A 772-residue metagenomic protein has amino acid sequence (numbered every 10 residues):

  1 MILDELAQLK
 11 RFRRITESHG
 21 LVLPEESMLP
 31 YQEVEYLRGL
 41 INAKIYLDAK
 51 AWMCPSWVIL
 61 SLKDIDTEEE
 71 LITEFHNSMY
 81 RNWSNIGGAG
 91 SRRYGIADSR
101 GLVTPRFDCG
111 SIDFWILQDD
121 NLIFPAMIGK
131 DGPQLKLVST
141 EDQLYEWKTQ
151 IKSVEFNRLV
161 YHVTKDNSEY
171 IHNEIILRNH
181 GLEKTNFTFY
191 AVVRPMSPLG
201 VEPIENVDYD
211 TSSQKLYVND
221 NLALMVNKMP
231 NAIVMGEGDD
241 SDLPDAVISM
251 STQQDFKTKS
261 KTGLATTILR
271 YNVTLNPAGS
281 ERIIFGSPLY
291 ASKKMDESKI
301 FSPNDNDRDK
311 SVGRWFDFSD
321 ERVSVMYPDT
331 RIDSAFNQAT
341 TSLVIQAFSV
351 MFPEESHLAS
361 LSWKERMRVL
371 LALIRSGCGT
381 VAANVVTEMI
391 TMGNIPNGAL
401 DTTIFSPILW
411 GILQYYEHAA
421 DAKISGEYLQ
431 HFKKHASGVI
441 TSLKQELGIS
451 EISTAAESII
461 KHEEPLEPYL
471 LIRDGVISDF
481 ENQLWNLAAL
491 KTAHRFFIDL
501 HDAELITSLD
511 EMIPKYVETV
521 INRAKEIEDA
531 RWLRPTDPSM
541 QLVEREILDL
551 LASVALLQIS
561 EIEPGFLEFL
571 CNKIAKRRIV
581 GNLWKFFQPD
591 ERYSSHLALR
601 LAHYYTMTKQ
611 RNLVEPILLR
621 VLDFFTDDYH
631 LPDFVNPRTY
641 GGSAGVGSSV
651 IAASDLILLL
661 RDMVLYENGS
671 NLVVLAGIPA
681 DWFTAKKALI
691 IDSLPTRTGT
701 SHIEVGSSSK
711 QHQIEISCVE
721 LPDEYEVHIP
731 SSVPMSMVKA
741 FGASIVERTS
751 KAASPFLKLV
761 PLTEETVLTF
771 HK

Functional and structural regions predicted by a protein language model:
M1-R331, C378, N671-K772: Terminal accessory carbohydrate-recognition/targeting modules of carbohydrate-active enzymes
L3-E33, G39, L500, E504-P535 (+2 more regions): Non-catalytic carbohydrate-binding regions of carbohydrate-active enzymes
G110-Q118, Q143, V381, V385 (+6 more regions): Amphipathic, well-ordered alpha-helical segments in soluble domains
Y170-N179, N186-T188, Y415-G426, K434-A436: Hydrophobic or amphipathic alpha-helical targeting/insertion segments
F256-T266, N272, F316-E427, S478 (+4 more regions): Substrate-binding groove/exosite segments of carbohydrate-active enzymes
L269-F301, N397-T403, I440-K515, S539 (+1 more regions): The feature captures the catalytic groove of carbohydrate-active enzymes
S298-R314, R331-A339, G377-M392, K423-S442 (+5 more regions): Extended, well-ordered alpha-helical scaffold segments
D317, M326-T330, S334-F336, K444-I452 (+4 more regions): Catalytic cores of carbohydrate-active enzymes
